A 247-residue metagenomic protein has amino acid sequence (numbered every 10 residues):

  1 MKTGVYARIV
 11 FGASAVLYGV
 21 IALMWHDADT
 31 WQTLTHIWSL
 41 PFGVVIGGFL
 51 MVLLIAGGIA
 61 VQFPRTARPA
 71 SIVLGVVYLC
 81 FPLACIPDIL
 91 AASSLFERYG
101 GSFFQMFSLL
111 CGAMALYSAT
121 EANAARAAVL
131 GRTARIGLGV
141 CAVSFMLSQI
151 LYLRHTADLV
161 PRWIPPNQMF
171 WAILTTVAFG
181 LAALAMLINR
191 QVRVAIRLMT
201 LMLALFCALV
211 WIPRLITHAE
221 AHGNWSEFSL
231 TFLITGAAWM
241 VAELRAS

Functional and structural regions predicted by a protein language model:
M1-D27, F42-A56, A60-Y152, F170-L181 (+1 more regions): Extended, low-polarity transmembrane helix blocks
W25-S39, Y152-F170: Membrane-interface interhelical connector segments
